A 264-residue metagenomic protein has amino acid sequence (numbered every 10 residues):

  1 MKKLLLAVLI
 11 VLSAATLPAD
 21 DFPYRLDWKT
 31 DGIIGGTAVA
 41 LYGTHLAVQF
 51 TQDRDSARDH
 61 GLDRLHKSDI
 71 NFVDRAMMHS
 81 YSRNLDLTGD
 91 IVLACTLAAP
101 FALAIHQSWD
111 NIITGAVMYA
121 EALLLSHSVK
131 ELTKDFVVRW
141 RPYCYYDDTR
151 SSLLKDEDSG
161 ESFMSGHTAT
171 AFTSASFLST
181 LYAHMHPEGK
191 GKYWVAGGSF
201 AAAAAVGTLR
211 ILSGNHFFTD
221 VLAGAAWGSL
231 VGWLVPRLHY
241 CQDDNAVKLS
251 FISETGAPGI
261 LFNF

Functional and structural regions predicted by a protein language model:
M1-G35, V39, T44-Q52, I113 (+1 more regions): Replace "edges of transmembrane helices
T51-H66: Interfacial/capping segments of alpha-helical transmembrane domains
H66-S80, R150-D156: Short membrane-interface loop/juxtamembrane segments of multi-pass integral membrane proteins
N71-A98: Interfacial helix-start motif at the membrane-water boundary
N84-T88, A116, A120, S165: Hydrophobic alpha-helical transmembrane segments of multi-pass membrane proteins
L85-V92, W109, F251-A257: Solvent-exposed loop/turn segments connecting transmembrane beta-strands in outer-membrane beta-barrel proteins
A104-S108, L181-H184: Structural signal for the C-terminal ends of transmembrane alpha-helices and the immediately following loop
H106-S128: Interfacial segments of alpha-helical transmembrane regions
